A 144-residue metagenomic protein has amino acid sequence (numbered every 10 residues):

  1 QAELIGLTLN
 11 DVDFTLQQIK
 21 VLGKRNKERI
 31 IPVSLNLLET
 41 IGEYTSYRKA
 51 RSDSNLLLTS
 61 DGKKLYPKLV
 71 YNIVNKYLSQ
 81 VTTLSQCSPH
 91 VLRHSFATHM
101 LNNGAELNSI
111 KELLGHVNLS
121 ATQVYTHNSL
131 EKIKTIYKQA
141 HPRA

Functional and structural regions predicted by a protein language model:
Q1-E43, S120: Conserved tyrosine-mediated DNA breakage-rejoining catalytic core shared by Y-recombinases
T8-D11, G104, N118, S129: Conserved functional loop/turn residues at catalytic and ligand-binding sites
R25, A121-Q139: Catalytic-site neighborhood detector that most strongly recognizes the C-terminal catalytic loop/helix of tyrosine
L35-L84: Active-site/catalytic core of tyrosine-dependent DNA strand-transfer enzymes
K76, T82, R93-V117, V124: C-terminal catalytic core of tyrosine-transesterase DNA break-rejoin enzymes
Q86-H90: Catalytic tyrosine of NAD(P)H-dependent dehydrogenase/reductases that use a Tyr as the general acid/base
P142-A144: C-terminal secondary-structure termini that scaffold catalytic or DNA-interacting sites
